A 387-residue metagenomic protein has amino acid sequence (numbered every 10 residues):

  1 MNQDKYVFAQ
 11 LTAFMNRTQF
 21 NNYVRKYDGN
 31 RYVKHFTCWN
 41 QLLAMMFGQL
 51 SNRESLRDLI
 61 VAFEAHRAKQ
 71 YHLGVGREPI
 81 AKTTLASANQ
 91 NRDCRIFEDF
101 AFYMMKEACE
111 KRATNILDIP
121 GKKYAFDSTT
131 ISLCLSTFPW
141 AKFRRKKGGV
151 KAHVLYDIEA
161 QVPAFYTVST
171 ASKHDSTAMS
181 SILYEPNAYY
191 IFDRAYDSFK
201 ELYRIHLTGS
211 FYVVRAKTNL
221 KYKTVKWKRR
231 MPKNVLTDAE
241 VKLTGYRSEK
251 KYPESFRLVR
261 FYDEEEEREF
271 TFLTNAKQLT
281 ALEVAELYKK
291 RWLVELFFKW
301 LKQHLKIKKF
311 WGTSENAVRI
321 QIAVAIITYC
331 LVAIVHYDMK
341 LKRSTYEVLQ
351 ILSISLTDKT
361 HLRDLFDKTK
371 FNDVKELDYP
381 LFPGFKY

Functional and structural regions predicted by a protein language model:
M1-D58, A62, R92, D99-Y103 (+3 more regions): Single, function-defining residue in the core of a domain
N52-S55, R67-H72, S87, L133-C134: Short active-site-adjacent helix-start/loop capping segments
E64-Y71, V75, A178-M179: Glycine-rich loop/turn
K69, R95-I96, E107: Short helix C-cap/helix-to-loop transition motifs enriched in small/turn-promoting residues
H72-R92: Major-groove recognition helix of helix-turn-helix-like DNA-binding domains
L73, R112-A113, A141-F143, E201: Catalytic micro-motifs at enzyme active sites that drive phosphoryl/nucleotidyl and oxygen chemistry
K106-A113, D175-S176: A short, well-structured juxtamembrane/interface segment
